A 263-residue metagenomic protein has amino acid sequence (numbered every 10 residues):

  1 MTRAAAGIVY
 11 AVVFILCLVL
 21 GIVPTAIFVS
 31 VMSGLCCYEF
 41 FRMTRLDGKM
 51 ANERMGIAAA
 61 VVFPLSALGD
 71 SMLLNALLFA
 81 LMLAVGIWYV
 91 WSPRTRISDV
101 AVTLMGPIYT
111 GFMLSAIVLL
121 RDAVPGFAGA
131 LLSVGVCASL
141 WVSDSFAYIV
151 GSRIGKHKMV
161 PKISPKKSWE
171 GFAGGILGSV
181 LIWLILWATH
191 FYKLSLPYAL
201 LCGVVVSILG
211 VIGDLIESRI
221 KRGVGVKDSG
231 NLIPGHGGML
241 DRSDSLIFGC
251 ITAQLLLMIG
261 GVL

Functional and structural regions predicted by a protein language model:
M1-V204: Membrane-embedded alpha-helical bundles of polytopic integral membrane proteins
A6, R42, A147, E217-I220 (+1 more regions): Hydrophobic side chains within alpha-helical segments
S143, A173, L240-F248: Membrane-embedded alpha-helical segments of transport systems, primarily multispan ion/solute transporters
S179-V180, R242, G249, M258: Hydrophobic transmembrane alpha-helices of multi-pass small-molecule transporters
G223-L246: Interfacial loop-to-transmembrane junctions
L255-L263: Juxtamembrane boundary at the C-terminal end of a transmembrane helix
